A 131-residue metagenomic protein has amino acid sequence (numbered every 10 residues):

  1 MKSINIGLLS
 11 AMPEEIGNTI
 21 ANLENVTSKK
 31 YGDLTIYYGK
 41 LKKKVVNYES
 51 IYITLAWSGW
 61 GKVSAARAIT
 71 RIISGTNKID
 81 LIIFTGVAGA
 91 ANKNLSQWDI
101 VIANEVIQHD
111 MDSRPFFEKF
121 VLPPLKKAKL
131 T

Functional and structural regions predicted by a protein language model:
M1-T131: Metabolite-binding pocket within alpha/beta catalytic cores that recognizes anionic/polar moieties
